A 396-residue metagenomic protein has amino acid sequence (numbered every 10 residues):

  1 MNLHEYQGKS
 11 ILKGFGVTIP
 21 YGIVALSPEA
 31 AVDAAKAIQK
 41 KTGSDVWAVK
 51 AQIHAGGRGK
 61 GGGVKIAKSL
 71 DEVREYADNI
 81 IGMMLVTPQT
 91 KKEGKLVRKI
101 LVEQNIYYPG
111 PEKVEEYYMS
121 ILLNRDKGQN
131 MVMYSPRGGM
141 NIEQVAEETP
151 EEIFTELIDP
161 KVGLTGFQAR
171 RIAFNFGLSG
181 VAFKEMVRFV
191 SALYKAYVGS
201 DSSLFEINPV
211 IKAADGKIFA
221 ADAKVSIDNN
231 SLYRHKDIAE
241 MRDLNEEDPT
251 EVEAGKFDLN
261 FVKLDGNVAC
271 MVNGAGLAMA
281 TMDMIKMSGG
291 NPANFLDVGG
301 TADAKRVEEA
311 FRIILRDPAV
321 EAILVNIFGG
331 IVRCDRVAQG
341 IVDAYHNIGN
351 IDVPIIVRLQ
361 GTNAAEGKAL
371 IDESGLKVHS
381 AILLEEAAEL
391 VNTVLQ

Functional and structural regions predicted by a protein language model:
M1-L101, N105-I207, I211-V325, D335-V337 (+3 more regions): ATP-dependent carboxylate/acyl-activation modules
F328-V332: Glycine-rich, proline-tolerant flexible connector loops at the mouths of alpha/beta enzymes
I351, G375-L376: A short helix-to-beta-strand connector/capping loop
D352-Q360: Short internal beta-strands
